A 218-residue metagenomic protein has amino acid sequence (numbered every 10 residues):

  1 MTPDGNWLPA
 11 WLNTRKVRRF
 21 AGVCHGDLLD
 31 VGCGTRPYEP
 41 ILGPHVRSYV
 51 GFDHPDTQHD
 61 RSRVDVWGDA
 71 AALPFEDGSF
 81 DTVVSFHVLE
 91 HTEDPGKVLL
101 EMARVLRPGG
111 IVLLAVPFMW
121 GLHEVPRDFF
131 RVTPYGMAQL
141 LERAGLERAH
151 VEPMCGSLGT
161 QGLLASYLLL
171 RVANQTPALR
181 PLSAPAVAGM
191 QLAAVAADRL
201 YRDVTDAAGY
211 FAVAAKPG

Functional and structural regions predicted by a protein language model:
M1-G22: Class I SAM-dependent methyltransferase Rossmann-like catalytic core, especially the SAM/SAH-binding loop
P3, W67, G96-K97, E101 (+1 more regions): S-adenosyl-L-methionine-dependent methyltransferase catalytic module, highlighting the catalytic core
W7, V88, P126-R127: A generic secondary-structure micro-motif detector that highlights 1-2 residue hydrophobic/ambivalent hotspots embedded
L8-T14, V31-G34, V64-D65, A193-A196: Short gly/ser/thr-rich secondary-structure transition/capping motifs
P9, N13, E76, T133: Hydrophobic (often cysteine-bearing) scaffold residues that line and stabilize catalytic clefts of nucleotide/cofactor
W11, G22-H25, G43, R131 (+1 more regions): A generic "functional-site adjacency" signal
R19-F20, G26-H123, A138, A214-A215: Conserved SAM-binding loop
